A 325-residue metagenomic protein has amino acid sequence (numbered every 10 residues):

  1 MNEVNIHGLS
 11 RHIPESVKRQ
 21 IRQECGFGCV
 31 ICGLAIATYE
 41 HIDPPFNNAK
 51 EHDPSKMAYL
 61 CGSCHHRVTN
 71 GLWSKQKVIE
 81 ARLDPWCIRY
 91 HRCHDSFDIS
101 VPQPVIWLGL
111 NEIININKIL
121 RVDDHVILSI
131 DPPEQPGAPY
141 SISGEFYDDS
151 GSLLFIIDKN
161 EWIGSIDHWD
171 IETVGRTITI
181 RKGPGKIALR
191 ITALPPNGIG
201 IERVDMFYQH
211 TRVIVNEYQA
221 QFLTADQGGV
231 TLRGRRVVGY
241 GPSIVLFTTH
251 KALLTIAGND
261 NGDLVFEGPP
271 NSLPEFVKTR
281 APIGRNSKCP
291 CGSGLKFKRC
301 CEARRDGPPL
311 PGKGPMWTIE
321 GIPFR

Functional and structural regions predicted by a protein language model:
N2-Q23, G28-D84: Histidine-centered nuclease catalytic patch
R19, E51, E134, D170 (+2 more regions): Generic marker of residues within folded, mature protein domains
I21, I31-L34, E172, A281-I283 (+1 more regions): A generic structural signal for short, solvent-exposed coil/turn residues that cap or connect secondary-structure
I42-P44, A49, C93, S100 (+2 more regions): Generic signature of intrinsically disordered, low-complexity segments enriched in small/polar residues
E80-K278, G312-R325: Extended charged
L273-R325: Acidic/negatively charged segments and metal-coordination signatures
